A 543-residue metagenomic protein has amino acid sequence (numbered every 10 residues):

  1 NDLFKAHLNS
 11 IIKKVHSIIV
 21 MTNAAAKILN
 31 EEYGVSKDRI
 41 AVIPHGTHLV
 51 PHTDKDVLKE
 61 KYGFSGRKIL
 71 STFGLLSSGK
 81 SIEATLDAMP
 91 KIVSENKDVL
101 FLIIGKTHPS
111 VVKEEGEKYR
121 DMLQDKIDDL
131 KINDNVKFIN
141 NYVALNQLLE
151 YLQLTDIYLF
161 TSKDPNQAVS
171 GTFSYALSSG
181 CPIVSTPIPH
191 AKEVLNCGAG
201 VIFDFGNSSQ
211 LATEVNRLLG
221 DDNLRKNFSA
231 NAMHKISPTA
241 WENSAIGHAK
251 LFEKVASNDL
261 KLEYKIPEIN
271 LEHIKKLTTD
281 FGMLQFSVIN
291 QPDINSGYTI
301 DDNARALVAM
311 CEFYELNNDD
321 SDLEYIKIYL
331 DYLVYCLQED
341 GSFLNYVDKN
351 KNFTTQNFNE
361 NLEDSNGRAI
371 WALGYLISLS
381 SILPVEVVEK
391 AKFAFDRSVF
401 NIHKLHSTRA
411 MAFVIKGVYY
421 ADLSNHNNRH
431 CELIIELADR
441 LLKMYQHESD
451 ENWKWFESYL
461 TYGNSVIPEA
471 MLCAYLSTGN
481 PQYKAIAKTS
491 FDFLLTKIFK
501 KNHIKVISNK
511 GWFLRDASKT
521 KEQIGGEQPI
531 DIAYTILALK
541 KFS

Functional and structural regions predicted by a protein language model:
D2-I18: Membrane-proximal helix-turn-helix segments that form the acceptor-binding/catalytic region of lipid-linked
H16, F138, E150-Q167, C181: Acidic donor-binding loop of glycosyltransferase active sites
A24, G46: Carbohydrate-associated surface elements
F64-K80, L86-M89, F101-I104: Conserved donor-binding/catalytic core segment of Leloir-type glycosyltransferases
E115-Y142: Nucleotide-activated donor-binding/catalytic signature segment of Leloir-type glycosyltransferases, i.e., the conserved
C197, V201-S208, R217-D222: Conserved acidic donor-binding segment of nucleotide-sugar-dependent glycosyltransferases
R217, L224-P238: A short, well-ordered alpha-helix in the C-terminal region of glycosyltransferases
E242-S244, V255-S543: Glycan-recognition and catalytic cores of secretory/periplasmic carbohydrate-active enzymes
